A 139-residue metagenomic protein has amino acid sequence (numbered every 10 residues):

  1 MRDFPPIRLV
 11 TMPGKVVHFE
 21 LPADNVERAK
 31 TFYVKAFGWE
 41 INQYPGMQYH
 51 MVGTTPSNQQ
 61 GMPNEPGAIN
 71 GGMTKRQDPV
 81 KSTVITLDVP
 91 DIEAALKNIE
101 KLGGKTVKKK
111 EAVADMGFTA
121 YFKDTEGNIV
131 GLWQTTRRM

Functional and structural regions predicted by a protein language model:
R2-T31, S82-I85, Q134-M139: N-terminal beta-strand motif that seeds the catalytic metal site of vicinal oxygen chelate
V10-T11, K35, W39-E40, T74 (+3 more regions): Charge-dense, helix-prone N-terminal extensions
P13, E20-G67: Core segments of cupin and vicinal oxygen chelate
D24-V26, I85-I129: Vicinal oxygen chelate
G46-Y49, P79-K81, V113-F118: Short acidic/glycine-enriched loop/turn segments that link adjacent beta-strands
G53-P56, F122-T125, T135: Active-site beta-strand termini and strand-to-loop segments that position acidic
I69-G71: Amphipathic N-proximal alpha-helical interface segments
